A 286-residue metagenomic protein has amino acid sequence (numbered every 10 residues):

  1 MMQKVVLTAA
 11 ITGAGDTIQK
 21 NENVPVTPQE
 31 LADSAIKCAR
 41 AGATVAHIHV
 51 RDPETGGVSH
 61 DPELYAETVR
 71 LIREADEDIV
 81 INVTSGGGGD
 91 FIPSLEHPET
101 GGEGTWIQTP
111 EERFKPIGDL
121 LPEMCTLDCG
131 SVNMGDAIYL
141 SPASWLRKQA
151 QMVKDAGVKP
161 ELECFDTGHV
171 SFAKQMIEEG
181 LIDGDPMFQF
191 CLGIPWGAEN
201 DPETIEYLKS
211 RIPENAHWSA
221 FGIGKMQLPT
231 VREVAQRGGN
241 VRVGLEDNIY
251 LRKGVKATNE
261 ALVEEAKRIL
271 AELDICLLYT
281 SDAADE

Functional and structural regions predicted by a protein language model:
M2-N23, G88, P93-L95, T126-N133: N-terminal small/glycine-rich loop or linker at the start of catalytic domains across soluble metabolic enzymes
G15-E30, G88, E99-I107, D136-Y139 (+1 more regions): Active-site mouth loops of central-metabolism enzymes
P28-V45, L95-L127, Q151, Q175 (+2 more regions): Alpha/beta enzyme core
V45-Y65, L192, Y250-L251: Glycine-rich, proline-tolerant flexible connector loops at the mouths of alpha/beta enzymes
V58-V83, Q149, V153, L208-P213 (+1 more regions): Alpha-helix-loop-beta-strand connector modules within alpha/beta enzyme cores
T68, R73-I138: Active-site beta->alpha loop and helix N-cap motifs at the rims of alpha/beta catalytic domains
M124-G244: Catalytic alpha/beta core domains of metabolic enzymes, predominantly
Y279-A284: Conserved small/polar residues in nucleotide/adenosyl-binding loops
